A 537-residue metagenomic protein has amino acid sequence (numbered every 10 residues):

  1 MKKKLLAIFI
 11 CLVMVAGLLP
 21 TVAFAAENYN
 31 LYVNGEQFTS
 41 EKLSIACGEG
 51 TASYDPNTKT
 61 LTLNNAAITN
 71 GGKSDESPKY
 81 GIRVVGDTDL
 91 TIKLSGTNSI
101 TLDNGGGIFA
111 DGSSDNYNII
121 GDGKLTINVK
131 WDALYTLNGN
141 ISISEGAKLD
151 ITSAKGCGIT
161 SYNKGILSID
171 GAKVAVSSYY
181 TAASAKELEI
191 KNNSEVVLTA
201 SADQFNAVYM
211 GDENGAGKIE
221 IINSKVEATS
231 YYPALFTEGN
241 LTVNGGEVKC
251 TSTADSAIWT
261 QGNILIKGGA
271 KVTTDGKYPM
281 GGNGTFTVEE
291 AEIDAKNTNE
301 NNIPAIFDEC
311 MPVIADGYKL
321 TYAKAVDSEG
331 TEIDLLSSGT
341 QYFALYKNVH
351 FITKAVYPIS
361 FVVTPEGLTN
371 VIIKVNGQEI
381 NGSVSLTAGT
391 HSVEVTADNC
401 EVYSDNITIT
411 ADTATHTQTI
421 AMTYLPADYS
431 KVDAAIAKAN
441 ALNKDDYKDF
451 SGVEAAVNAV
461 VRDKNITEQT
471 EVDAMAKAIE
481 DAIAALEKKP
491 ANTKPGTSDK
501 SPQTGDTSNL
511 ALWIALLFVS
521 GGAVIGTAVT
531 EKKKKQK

Functional and structural regions predicted by a protein language model:
K4-A23, L512-T530: Sec-dependent N-terminal signal peptides of Gram-positive bacterial secreted proteins and lipoproteins
I8, F24-I359: A composition-driven surface/loop motif
L18-Y29, K500-L510, V529-K532: Sec-dependent signal peptide cleavage junction
P56-T58, V85-D87, G339-F351, T408-T423 (+1 more regions): Extracellular interaction modules
V356, F361-L368, D398-I409, M422-Q503 (+1 more regions): Beta-rich interaction/scaffold domains
E366-N381: Short, ordered, surface-exposed loop/turn motifs in non-cytosolic proteins
A388-N399: A short, solvent-exposed beta-strand micro-motif common in secreted/extracellular proteins
K535-K537: Cytoplasmic C-terminal tails of single-pass
